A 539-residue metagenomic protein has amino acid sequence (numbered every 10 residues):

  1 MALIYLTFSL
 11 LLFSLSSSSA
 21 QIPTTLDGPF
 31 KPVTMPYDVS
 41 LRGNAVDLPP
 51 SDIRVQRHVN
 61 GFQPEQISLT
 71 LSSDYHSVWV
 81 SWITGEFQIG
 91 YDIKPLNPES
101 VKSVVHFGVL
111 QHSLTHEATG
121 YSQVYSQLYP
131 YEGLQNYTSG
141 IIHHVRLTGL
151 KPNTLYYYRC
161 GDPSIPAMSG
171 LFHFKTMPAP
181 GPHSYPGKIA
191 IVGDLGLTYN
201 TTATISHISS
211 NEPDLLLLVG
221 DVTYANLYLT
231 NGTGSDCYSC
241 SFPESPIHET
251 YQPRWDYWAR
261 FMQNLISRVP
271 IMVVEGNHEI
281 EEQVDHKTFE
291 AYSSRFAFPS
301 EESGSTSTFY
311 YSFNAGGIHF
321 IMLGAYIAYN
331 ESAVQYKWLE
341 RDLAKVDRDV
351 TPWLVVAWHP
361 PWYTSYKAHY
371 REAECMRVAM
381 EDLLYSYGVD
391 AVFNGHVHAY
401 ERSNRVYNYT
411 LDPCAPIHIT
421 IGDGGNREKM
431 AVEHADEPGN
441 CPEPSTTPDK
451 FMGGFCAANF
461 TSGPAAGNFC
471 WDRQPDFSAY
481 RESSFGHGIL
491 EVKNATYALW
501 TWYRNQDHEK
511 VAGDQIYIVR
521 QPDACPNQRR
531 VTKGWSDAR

Functional and structural regions predicted by a protein language model:
A2-Y5, S9-V104, V109-T115, G120 (+10 more regions): Metal-dependent phosphoesterase/phosphodiesterase active-site architecture
V59-Q66, S73-W79, T84-Q88, V104-S113 (+4 more regions): N-terminal active-site segment of His-dependent metallophosphoesterases
L147-T148: Hydrophobic core positions of the immunoglobulin-like beta-sandwich fold
Y185, N200-T204, V219, Y251-F261 (+5 more regions): Stable alpha-helical elements in mature extracytoplasmic
K188-T198, V222-D256, F261, I271 (+4 more regions): The substrate-binding groove and active-site-proximal loops of carbohydrate-active enzymes, especially glycoside
N211, Q263-R268, T410-P413: Short, conserved loop/helix-junction motifs that constitute active-site signature segments in enzyme catalytic cores
D214, V269, V350-P352: Short coil/turn segments at beta-strand junctions that form active-site/ligand-binding loops
